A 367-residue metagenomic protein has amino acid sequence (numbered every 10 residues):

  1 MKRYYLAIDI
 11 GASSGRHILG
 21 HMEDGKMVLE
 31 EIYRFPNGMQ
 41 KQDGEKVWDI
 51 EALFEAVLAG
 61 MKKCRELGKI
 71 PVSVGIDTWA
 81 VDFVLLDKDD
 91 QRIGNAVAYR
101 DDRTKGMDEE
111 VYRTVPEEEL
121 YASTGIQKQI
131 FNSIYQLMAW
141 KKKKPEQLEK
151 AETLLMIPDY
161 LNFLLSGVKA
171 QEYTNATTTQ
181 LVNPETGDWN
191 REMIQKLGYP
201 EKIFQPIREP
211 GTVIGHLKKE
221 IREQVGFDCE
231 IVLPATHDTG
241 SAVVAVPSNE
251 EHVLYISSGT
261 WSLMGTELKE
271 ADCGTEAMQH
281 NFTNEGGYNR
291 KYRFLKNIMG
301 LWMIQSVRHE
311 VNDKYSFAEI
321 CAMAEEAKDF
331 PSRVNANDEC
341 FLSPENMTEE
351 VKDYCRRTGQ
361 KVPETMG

Functional and structural regions predicted by a protein language model:
M1-G94, A122, R222-I231: N-terminal glycine/serine-rich phosphate-binding loop of ATP-dependent small-molecule kinases, especially carbohydrate
K2, L6-A7, L19, K105 (+6 more regions): Active-site core segments that coordinate phosphate-bearing ligands/cofactors across diverse enzyme families
Y33-P36, Y99, V111: A generic structural motif
Q42, E66-Y99, Q127-F131, N162-N183 (+1 more regions): Short beta-strand-loop/turn "lid" adjacent to the catalytic site in phosphate-handling enzymes
D49, V74, D101, W140 (+2 more regions): Residue-level signal for inorganic ion chemistry
L53-G60, Q136, I157, L217: Alpha-helical packing segments of well-folded alpha/beta enzyme cores
R191, Q195-P210: A conserved helix-loop-beta module that forms one wall/lid of the active-site cleft in ATP-utilizing catalytic domains
E209-L217, S262: Glycine-rich phosphate-binding loops at beta-strand->alpha-helix junctions
